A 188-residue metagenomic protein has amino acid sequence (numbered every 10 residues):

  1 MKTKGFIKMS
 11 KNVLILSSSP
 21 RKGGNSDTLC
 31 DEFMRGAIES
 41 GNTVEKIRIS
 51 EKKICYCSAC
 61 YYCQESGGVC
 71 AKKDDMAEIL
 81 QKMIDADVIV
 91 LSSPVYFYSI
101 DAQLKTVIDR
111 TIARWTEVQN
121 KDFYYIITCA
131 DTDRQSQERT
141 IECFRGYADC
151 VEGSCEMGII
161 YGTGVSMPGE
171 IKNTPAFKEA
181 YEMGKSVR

Functional and structural regions predicted by a protein language model:
M1-S92, Y98-R114, G169-R188: N-terminal beta1-alpha1-beta2 submodule of the flavodoxin-like/Rossmannoid cofactor-binding fold
L14-L16, E45-I47, Y124-I127, G158-I160: Hydrophobic/aromatic beta-strand patches that form the interior of the parallel beta-sheet core in alpha/beta enzyme
S93-P94, T163: Fold-independent oxyanion-binding glycine-rich loops and adjacent beta-strand/coil segments at enzyme active sites
A102-Q103, W115-G158: Short, glycine-/small-residue-rich phosphate/pyrophosphate-handling segment
T128, G164-E170: A short acidic, helix-capping loop that chelates divalent metal ions and anchors anionic groups
F144-G162, I171, E179-E182, S186-R188: A charged, well-structured terminal subsegment
